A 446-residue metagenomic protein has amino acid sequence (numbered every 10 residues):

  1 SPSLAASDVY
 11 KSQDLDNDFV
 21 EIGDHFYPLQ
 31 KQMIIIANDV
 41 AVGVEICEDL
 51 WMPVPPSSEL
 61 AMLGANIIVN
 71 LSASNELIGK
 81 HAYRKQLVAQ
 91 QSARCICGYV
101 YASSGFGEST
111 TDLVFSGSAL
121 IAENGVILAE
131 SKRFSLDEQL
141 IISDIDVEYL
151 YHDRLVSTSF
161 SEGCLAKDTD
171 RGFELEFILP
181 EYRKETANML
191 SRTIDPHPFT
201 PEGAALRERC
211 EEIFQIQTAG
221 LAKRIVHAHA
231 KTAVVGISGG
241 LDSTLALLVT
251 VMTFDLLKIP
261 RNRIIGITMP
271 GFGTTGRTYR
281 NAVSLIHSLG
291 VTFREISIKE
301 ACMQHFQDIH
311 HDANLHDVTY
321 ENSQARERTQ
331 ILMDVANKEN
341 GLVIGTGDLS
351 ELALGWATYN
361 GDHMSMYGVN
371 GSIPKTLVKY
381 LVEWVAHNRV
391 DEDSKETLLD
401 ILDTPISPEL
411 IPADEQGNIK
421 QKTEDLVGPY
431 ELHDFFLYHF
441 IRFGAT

Functional and structural regions predicted by a protein language model:
S1-A6, Y10: Single conserved hydrophobic/aromatic residue that forms the stacking wall/gate of nucleotide- or nucleobase-binding
S3, I46, S131-R133: Short clusters of small/polar residues that mark proteolytic maturation junctions
G23-Y27, I46-V54, K80, I213-F214 (+2 more regions): A general structural motif
H25-M33, M52-A65, V88, S92 (+2 more regions): Structured alpha-helical segments in the cores of large, soluble enzyme domains
Q32-V44: Beta-strand-turn-beta hairpins that frame and shape the catalytic cleft of phosphate-ester-processing enzymes
N38, C95-C97, F106-S109, E123 (+3 more regions): ATP/NTP-dependent adenylation/nucleotidyl-transfer catalytic domains that generate, transfer, or process NMP-activated
L50-I141: CN hydrolase (nitrilase-like) catalytic-core segments centered on the catalytic cysteine and neighboring Lys/Glu
